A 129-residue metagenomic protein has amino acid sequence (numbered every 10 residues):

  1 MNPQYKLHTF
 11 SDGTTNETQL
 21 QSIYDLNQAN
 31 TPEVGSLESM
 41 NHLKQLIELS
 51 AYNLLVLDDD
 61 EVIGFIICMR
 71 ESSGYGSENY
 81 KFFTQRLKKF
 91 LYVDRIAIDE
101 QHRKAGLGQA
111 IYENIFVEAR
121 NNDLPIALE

Functional and structural regions predicted by a protein language model:
M1-N41, L57-I63: Short amphipathic alpha-helix that is part of the acyltransferase structural core
K44-S50: Short loop/turn motifs at secondary-structure junctions and domain boundaries
A51-I66, R70: Conserved beta-hairpin
L55, F65, F90-Y92, P125-A127: Ordered hydrophobic segments in well-structured contexts
I67-R95: Conserved acyl-donor/pantetheine-binding loop and adjacent beta-alpha core of acyl/acetyltransferases and related
I98, K104-V117: Conserved acetyl-CoA-binding loop-helix of GNAT-fold acetyltransferases
E100-R103, A127-E129: Conserved beta-strand-loop-alpha-helix junction that forms the acyl-donor binding cleft
A119-E129: Conserved GNAT acetyl-CoA-binding A-motif
